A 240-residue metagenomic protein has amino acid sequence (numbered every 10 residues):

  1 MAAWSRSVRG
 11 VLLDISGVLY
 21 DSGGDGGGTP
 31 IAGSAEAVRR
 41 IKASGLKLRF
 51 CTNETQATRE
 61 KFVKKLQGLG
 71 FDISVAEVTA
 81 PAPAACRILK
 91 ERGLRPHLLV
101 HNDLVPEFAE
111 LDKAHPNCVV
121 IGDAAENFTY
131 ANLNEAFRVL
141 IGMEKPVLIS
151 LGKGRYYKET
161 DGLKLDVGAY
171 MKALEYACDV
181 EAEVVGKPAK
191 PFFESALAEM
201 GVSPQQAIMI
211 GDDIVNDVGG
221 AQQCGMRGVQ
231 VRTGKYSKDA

Functional and structural regions predicted by a protein language model:
M1-R49, T55-T79, P83-A240: Asp-based, Mg2+/Mn2+-dependent phosphohydrolase catalytic module
